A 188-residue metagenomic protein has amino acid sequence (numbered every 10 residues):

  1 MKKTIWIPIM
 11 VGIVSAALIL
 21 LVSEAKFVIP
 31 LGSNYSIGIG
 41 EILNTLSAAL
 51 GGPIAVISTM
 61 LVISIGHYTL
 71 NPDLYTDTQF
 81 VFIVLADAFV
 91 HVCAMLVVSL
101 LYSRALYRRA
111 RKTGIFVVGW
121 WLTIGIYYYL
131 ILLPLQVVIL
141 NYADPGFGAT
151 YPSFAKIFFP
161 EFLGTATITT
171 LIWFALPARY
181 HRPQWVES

Functional and structural regions predicted by a protein language model:
M1-L50, I54-T59: Hydrophobic transmembrane alpha-helices
I7, S47, I65-G66, L101 (+1 more regions): Hydrophobic alpha-helical interface/terminus motif in multipass membrane transporters
I9, I13, A17, I42 (+6 more regions): Residue-level signature of the transmembrane alpha-helical core of multi-pass small-molecule transporters
S23-G38, N71-A88, V92-L96, L100-S188: Membrane-embedded alpha-helical hairpins and interfacial helices in multi-pass inner-membrane proteins
G51-G52, I63-Y75: Interfacial segments of multi-pass membrane proteins
